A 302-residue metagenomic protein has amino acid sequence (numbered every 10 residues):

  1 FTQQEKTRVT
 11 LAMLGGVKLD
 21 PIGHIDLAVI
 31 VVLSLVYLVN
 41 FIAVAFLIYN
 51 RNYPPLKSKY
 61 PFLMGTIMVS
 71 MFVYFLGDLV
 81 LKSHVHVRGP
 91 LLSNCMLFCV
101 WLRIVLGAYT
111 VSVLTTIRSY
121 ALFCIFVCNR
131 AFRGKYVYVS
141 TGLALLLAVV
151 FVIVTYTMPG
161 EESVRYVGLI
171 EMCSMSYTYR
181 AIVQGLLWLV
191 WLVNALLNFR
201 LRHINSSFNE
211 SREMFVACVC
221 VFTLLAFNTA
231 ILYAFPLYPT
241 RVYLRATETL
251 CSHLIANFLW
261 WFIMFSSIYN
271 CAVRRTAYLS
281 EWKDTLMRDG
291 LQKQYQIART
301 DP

Functional and structural regions predicted by a protein language model:
F1-P302: Alpha-helical multi-pass membrane domain signature
